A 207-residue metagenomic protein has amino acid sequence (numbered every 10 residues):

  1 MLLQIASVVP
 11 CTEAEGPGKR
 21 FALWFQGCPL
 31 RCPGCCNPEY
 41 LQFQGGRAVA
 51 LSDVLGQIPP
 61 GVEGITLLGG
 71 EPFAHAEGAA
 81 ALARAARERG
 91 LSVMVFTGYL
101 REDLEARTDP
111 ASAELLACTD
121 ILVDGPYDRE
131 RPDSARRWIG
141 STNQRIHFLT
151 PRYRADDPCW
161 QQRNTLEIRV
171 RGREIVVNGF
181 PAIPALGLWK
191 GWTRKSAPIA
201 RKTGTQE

Functional and structural regions predicted by a protein language model:
M1-W24, P29, P33, N37-F43 (+2 more regions): N-terminal [4Fe-4S]-dependent radical SAM core
L3-S7, K19-R20, N37-E114: Conserved Radical SAM active-site core
W24, P110-L116, I139-T142: Short, hinge-like loop/turn segments at secondary-structure boundaries
R31, F73, R129-E130, I183: Glycine-rich nucleotide phosphate-binding loop and flanking beta-alpha elements of Rossmann-like dinucleotide-binding
A74-M94, P132-E174: P-loop/Walker A phosphate-binding loop and immediately adjacent motor/lid segment at beta-alpha junctions
T97-G98, G125-Y127: Short secondary-structure boundary segments
D120: Receiver (REC) domain switch/active-site residues of two-component response regulators
R163-E207: Charged phosphate-binding loop/patch that engages nucleotide di/tri-phosphates or the phosphate backbone of nucleic
